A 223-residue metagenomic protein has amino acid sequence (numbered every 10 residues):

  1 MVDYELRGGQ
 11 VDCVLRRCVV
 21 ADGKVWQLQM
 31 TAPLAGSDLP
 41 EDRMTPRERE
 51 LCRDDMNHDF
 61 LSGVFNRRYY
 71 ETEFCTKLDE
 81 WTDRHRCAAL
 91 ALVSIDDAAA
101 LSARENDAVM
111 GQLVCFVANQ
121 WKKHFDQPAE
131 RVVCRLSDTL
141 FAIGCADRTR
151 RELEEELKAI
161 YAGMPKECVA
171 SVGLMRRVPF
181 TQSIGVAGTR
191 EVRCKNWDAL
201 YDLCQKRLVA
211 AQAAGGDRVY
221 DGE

Functional and structural regions predicted by a protein language model:
M1-W26: Per-ARNT-Sim (PAS) sensory domains and their PAS-associated C-terminal
L15-D22, T31-A35, D147, V186-G188: PAS-family sensory domains and close relatives that share small-molecule sensor folds
D22-F60, F65-D79, A129-R131: Signal-transducing coiled-coil linker helices
V25-A32, L90, L140, G185: Short hydrophobic beta-strand segments that form the core of ligand-binding sensory/regulatory domains
D42-R49, R150-K158, V172-M175, A187-Y220: Catalytic-core segments of nucleotide cyclases and related cyclic-nucleotide turnover enzymes
N57, N66-A89, D96-K123, C134-D138 (+3 more regions): Conserved long alpha-helical elements within nucleotide-processing catalytic cores of c-di-GMP signaling and class III
A89-V93, C134, G185-A187, Y220: Conserved beta-strand cores of small sensory beta-sandwich domains that regulate signal transduction, primarily PAS/PAC
C115-T189, L208: GGDEF/GGEEF active-site signature
